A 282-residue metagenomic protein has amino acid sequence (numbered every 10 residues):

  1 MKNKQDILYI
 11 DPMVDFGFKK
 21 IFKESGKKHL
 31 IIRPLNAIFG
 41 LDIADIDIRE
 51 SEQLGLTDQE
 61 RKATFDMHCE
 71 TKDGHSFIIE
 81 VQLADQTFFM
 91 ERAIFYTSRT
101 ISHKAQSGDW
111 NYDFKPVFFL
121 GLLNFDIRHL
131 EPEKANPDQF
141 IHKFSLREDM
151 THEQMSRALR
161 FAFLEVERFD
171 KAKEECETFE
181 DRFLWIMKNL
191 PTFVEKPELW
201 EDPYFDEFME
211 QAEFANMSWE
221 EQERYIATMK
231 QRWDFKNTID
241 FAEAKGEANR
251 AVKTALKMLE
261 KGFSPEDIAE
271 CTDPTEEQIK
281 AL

Functional and structural regions predicted by a protein language model:
M1-F161, D170-A172: Accessory alpha/beta interaction modules
K2-I7, F16, F77-Q82, E174 (+1 more regions): Short, charged alpha-helical interaction segments and adjacent helix-coil junctions
S25, I38, L123, E167 (+3 more regions): Generic structural signal for hydrophobic core residues of well-folded globular domains
D42, E50, E148, E165-R168 (+3 more regions): Short, solvent-exposed coil/turn linker segments
E148-R157, L164, T178-M187: Low-complexity, glycine/alanine/valine/leucine- and proline-rich hydrophobic stretches
